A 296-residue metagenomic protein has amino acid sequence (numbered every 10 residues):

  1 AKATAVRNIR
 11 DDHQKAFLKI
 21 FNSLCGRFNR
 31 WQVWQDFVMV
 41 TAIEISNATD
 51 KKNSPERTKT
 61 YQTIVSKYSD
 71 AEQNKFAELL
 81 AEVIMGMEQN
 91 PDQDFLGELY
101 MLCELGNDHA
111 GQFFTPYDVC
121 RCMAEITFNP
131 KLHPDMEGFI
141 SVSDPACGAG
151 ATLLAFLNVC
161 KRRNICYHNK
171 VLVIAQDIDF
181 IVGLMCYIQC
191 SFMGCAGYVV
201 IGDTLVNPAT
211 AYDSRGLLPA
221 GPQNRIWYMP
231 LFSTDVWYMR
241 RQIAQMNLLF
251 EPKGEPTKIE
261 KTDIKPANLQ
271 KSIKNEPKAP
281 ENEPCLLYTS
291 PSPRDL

Functional and structural regions predicted by a protein language model:
A1-G26, Q245, T257-S272, K278 (+1 more regions): N-terminal intrinsically disordered, low-complexity, charged/polar
K2-N164: Class I S-adenosyl-L-methionine
N90-P91, G202, P291: Short coil/turn linker and secondary-structure boundary residues
L105-G106, K170, S292: Short, functionally important structural connectors and interaction interfaces within domains
Y117-P222: Conserved S-adenosyl-L-methionine
S141, K278-P280, S292: Exposed, low-complexity/repetitive linear segments and helix-based recognition motifs, biased toward charged/polar
M193-A196, I201-P284: S-adenosylmethionine
Y288-D295: Conserved small/polar residues in nucleotide/adenosyl-binding loops
